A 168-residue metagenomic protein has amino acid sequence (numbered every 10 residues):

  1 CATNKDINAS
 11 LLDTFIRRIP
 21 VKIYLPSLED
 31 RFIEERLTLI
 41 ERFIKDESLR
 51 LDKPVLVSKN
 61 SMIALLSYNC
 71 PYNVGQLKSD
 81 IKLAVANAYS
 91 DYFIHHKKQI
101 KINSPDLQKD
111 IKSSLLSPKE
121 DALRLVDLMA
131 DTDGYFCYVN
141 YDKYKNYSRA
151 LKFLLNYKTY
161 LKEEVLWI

Functional and structural regions predicted by a protein language model:
C1-N4: Structural recognition of the conserved hydrophobic beta-strand(s) that form the central parallel beta-sheet of P-loop
D6, R17-R18, K22, E35-L51: Conserved AAA+ ATPase "sensor/coupling" helix adjacent to the nucleotide-binding pocket
N8-D13, I33-L37, E41, K59-M62 (+1 more regions): Amphipathic alpha-helical transducer elements in NTP-driven molecular machines
S10-E29: A short helix-turn-beta junction within AAA+ P-loop NTPase domains corresponding to the substrate/partner-engaging
K53-C70, H96-Q99: Short conserved motifs of the RecA-like P-loop NTPase core
I63-L66, G75-F93: C-terminal helical "lid" of AAA+/P-loop NTPase domains
Y92-Q108: Flexible, glycine/charge-rich interdomain/linker segments that couple and regulate nucleotide signaling catalytic cores
P105-W167: C-terminal engagement/docking regions of AAA+ P-loop ATPases
